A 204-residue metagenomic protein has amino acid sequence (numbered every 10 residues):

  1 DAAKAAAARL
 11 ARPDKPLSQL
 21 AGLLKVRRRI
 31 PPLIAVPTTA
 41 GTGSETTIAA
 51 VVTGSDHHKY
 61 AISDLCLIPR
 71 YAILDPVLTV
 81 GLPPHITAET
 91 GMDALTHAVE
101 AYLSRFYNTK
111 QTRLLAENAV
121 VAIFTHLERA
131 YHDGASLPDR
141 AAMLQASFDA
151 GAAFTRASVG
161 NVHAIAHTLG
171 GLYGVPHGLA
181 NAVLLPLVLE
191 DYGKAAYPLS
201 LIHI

Functional and structural regions predicted by a protein language model:
D1-V77: Glycine/threonine-rich beta-strand-loop-alpha-helix active-site module that forms ligand/phosphate-binding
A5-A6, A166-Y173, G178-E190: Glycine-rich, small/polar surface segments that engage phosphate groups of diverse ligands
G41, F148-G178: Glycine-rich phosphate/pyrophosphate-binding beta-alpha loops
A49-A157: Carboxylate- and glycine-rich phosphate/diphosphate-binding segment that chelates Mg2+/Mn2+
I202-I204: Conserved small/polar residues in nucleotide/adenosyl-binding loops
